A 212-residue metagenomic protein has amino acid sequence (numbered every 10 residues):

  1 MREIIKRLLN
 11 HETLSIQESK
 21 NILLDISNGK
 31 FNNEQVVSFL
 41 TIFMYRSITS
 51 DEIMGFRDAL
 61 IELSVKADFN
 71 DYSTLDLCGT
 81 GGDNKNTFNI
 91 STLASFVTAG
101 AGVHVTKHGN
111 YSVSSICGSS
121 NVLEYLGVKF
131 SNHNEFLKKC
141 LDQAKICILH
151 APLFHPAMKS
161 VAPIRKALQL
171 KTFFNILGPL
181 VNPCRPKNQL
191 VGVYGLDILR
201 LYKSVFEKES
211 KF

Functional and structural regions predicted by a protein language model:
M1, E12-S19, N32, V36 (+8 more regions): Generic structural signal for well-ordered, non-membrane alpha-helical segments in soluble metabolic enzymes
M1-T87, A101: Acidic, glycine/proline-rich low-complexity segments that act as flexible tails and inter-domain linkers
R2-K6, K20-L24, V37-T41, M54-I61 (+6 more regions): Predominant activation on well-ordered alpha-helical scaffold segments within soluble catalytic domains
R7, T13, E62-A67, T87 (+3 more regions): Glycine-rich anion-binding loops and their surrounding alpha/beta cores
D68-C78, T106-S112, F174-L177: Core alpha/beta catalytic barrel or barrel-like domain that forms the active/cofactor pocket in diverse metabolic
G79, D83-C140: A generic, well-ordered mixed alpha/beta core segment in the N-terminal half of proteins
